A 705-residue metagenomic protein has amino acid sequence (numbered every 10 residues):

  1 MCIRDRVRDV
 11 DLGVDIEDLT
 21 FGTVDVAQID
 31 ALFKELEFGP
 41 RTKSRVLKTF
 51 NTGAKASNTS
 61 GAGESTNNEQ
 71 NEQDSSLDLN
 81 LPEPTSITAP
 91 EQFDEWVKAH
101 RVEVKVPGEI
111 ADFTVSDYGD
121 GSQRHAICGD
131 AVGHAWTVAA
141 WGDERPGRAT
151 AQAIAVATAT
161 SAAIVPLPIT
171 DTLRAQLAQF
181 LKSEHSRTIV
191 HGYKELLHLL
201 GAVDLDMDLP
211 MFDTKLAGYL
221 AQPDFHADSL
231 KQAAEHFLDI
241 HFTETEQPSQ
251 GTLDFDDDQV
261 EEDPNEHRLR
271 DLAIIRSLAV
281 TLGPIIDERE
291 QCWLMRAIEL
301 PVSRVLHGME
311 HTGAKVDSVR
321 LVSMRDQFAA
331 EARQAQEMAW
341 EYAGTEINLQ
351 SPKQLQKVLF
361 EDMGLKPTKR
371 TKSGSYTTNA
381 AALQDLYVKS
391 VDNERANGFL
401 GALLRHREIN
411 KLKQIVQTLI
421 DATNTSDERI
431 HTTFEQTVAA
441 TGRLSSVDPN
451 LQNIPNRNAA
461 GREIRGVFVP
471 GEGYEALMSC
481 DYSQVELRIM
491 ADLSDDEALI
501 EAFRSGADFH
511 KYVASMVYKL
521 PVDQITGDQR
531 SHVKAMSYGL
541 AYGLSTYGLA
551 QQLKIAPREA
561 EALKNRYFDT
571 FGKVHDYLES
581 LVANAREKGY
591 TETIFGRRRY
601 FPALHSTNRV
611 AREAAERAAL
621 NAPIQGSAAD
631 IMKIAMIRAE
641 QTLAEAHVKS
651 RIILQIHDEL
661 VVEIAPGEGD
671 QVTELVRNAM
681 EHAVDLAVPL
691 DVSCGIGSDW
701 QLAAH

Functional and structural regions predicted by a protein language model:
R4-L167, F225, L253-P264, R268-A459 (+9 more regions): Conserved "right-hand" nucleotidyltransferase catalytic core of DNA-directed polymerases
T20, P168, S373, D421-T425 (+5 more regions): Short, contiguous acidic/charged loop-to-helix segments that flank catalytic cores in large enzymes
T137, S186-K194, W293, E346-N348 (+2 more regions): Short glycine-rich phosphate-binding loop at a beta-alpha junction
A140-I169, S479, E486-K519, R598 (+1 more regions): Metal-dependent catalytic core segments for phosphate chemistry
T150, A155-A159, V165, L173-G283: Charged catalytic and DNA/RNA-contacting regions of genome-maintenance and nucleic-acid-processing enzymes
S186-V190, R465-M490, A502-K534: Conserved catalytic alpha/beta cores of large enzymes that bind or transform nucleotide phosphates and polynucleotides
K194-L196, V203-D204, S323-K353, N565-A583 (+1 more regions): Polymerase palm active-site segment centered on the conserved acidic dipeptide of motif C
H311, N424-D427, H431-T432, Q436-A439 (+5 more regions): Conserved catalytic core of nucleic-acid polymerases
